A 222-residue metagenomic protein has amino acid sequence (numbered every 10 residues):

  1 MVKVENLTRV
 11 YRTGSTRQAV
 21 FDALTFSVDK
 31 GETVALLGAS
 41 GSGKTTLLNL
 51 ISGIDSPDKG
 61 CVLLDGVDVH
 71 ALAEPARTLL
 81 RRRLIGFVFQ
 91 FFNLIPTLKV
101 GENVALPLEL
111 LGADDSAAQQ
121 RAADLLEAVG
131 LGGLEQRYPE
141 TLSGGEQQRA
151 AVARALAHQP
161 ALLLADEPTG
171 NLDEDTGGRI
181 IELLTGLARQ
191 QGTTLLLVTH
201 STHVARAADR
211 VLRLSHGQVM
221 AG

Functional and structural regions predicted by a protein language model:
V2-L214: ABC family nucleotide-binding domain
